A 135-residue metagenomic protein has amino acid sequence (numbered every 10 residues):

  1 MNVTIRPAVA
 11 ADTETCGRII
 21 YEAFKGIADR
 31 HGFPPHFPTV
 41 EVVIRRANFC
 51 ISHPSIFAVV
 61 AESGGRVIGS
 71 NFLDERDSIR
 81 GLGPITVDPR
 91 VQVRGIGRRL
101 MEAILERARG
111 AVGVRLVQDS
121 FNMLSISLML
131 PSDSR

Functional and structural regions predicted by a protein language model:
T4-R18: A short beta-loop-alpha structural element at the N-terminal edge of CoA-dependent acyl/N-acetyltransferase catalytic
G17-A58, E62-V67: Active-site rim helix/loop that mediates acceptor-substrate recognition in acyltransferases
A58-V60, R66-D74, G81-T86: Conserved beta-strand in the GNAT
E75, D88-R90, F121: Active-site acidic-Proline motif in GNAT/NAT acetyltransferases
S78, R115-D119, D133-R135: Conserved catalytic-core motifs of GNAT/GCN5-like acyltransferases
L82-G83, R107-F121: Conserved GNAT acetyl-CoA-binding A-motif
P84-V87, V93-E106, L130-P131: Conserved acetyl-CoA-binding loop-helix of GNAT-fold acetyltransferases
S125-S127, S132-S134: Acidic, proline/serine/threonine- and glycine-rich low-complexity intrinsically disordered segments
